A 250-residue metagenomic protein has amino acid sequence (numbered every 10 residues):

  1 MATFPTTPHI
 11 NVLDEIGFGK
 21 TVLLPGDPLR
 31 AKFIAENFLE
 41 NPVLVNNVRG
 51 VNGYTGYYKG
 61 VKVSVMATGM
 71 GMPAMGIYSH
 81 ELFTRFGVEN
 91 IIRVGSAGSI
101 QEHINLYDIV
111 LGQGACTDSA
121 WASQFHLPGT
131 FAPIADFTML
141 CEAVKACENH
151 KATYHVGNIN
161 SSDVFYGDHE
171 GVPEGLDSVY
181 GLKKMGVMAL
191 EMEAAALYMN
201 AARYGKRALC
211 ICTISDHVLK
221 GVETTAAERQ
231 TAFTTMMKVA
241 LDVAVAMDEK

Functional and structural regions predicted by a protein language model:
M1-E142: Metabolite-binding pocket within alpha/beta catalytic cores that recognizes anionic/polar moieties
P28, G98, N160-Y166, A196 (+2 more regions): Glycine-rich beta-alpha junction loops
N41-N47, K151-N158, M247-K250: Flexible, glycine/charged-enriched surface loops at secondary-structure junctions
E89, M188, R207: Short acidic/polar active-site loop segments enriched in Thr and Asp
P133-M185: Active-site rim beta-loop-alpha module in soluble metabolic enzymes
E142-H150, N200, V239-M247: Generic non-transmembrane alpha-helical segments
A195-R229: Zn-dependent metallopeptidase/amidohydrolase metal-coordination segment
V218-K250: His/Asp/Glu-rich mid-to-C-terminal helical/loop segments that flank catalytic regions of hydrolases
